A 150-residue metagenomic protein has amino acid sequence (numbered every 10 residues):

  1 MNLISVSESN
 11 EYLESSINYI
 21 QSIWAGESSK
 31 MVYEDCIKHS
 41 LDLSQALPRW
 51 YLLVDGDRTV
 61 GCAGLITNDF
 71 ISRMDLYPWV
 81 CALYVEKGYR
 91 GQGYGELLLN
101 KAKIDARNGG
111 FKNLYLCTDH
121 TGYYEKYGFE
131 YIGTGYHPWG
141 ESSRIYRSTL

Functional and structural regions predicted by a protein language model:
M1-S16: A short beta-loop-alpha structural element at the N-terminal edge of CoA-dependent acyl/N-acetyltransferase catalytic
S16-W24: Hydrophobic alpha-helical core bundles mediating ligand binding, dimerization, or RNAP-core interactions
A25-L52: Active-site rim helix/loop that mediates acceptor-substrate recognition in acyltransferases
P48, E141-Y146: Short hydrophobic/aromatic beta-strand or adjacent loop that forms the aromatic wall/cage of a ligand/substrate-binding
L52, R58-N68, W79, Y84: Conserved beta-strand in the GNAT
V54-G56, S148-T149: Active-site beta-strand termini and strand-to-loop segments that position acidic
Y89-K101: Conserved acetyl-CoA pyrophosphate-binding loop and the N-cap/start of the following alpha-helix in GNAT-like
N108, K112, T118-S142: Conserved active-site alpha-helix within GNAT-family acetyltransferase domains
